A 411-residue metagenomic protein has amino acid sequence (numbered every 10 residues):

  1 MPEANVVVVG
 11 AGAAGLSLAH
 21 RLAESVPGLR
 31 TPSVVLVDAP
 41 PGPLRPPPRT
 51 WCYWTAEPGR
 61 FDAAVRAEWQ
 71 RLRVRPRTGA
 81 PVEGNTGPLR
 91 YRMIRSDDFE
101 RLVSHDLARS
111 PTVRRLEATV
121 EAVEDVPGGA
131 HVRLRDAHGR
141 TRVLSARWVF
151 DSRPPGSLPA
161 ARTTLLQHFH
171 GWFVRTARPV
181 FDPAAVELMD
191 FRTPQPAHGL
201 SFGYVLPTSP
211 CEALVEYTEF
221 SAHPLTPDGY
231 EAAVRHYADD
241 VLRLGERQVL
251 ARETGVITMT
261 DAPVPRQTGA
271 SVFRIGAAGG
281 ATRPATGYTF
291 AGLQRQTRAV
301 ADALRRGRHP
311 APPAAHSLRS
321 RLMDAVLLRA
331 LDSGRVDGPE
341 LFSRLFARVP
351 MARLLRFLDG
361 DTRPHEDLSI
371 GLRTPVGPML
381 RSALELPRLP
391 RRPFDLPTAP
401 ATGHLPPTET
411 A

Functional and structural regions predicted by a protein language model:
M1-V35: N-terminal Rossmann-like FAD-binding beta1-loop-alpha1 element of flavoenzymes
V7-V9, V37, V143-P155, V272-F273 (+1 more regions): Short hydrophobic core segments
H20, E24, H105, P207 (+1 more regions): Short, well-ordered alpha-helices that flank and scaffold nucleotide-derived cofactor binding pockets
R21, R109-R247, T260-P263: Predominantly flavin-linked oxidoreductase catalytic cores and closely associated redox partners
R21-G79, D98, H170: N-terminal FAD cofactor-binding segment of flavoenzymes
Y53-A118, A122-G128: A conserved beta-strand/loop capping segment in the N-terminal third of enzymes that catalyze redox or closely related
P194-A197, S221-V300, R308: FAD/FMN-dependent oxidoreductases across multiple families
R298-A411: C-terminal helical "tail/cap" subdomain of flavin- and related membrane-associated enzymes
